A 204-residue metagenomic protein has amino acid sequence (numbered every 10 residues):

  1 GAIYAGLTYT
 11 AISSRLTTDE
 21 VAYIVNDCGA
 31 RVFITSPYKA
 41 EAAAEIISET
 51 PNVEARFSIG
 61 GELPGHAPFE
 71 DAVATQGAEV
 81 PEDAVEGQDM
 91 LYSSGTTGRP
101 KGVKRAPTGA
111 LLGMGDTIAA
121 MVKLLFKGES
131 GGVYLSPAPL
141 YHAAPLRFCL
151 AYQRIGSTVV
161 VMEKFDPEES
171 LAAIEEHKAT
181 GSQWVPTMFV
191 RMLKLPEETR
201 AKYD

Functional and structural regions predicted by a protein language model:
G1-T18, N26-V32, I46, G132-V133 (+2 more regions): A short helix-loop-beta submotif of the ANL/AMP-binding
I3, L7, N26, P81 (+3 more regions): Ligand-binding pocket scaffold of soluble enzyme catalytic domains
L7-Y23, P37-K39, S157-H177, T187-M188: ATP-dependent adenylate-forming carboxylate-activation enzymes
R31-S36, S58: Acidic beta-strand-to-loop metal/phosphate-binding motif
T35-A44, E62, A138, A179-D204: Adenylate-forming
E41-L91, R99, T108-A119, L195-E198: ANL superfamily adenylate-forming
T96: Walker A (P-loop) phosphate-binding loop of ABC-type ATPase nucleotide-binding domains
L111-V133, P137, Y141-G181, L195-R200: Conserved AMP-binding/adenylation subdomain of ANL enzymes
